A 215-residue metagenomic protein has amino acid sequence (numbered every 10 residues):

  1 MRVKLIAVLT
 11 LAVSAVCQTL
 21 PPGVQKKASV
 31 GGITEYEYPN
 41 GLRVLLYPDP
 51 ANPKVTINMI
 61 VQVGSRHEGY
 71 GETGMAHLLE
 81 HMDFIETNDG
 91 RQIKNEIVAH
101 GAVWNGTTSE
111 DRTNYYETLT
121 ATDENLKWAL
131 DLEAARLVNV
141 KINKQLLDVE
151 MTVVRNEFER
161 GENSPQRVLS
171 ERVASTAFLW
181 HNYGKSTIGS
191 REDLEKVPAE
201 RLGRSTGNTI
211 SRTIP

Functional and structural regions predicted by a protein language model:
R2-V8: Sec-dependent signal peptide recognition, specifically the positively charged N-region followed immediately by
L5, C17-N95, Y116-A121, K127-E133 (+2 more regions): His/Glu-rich zincin catalytic helix
A7, E80-D83, V153, R160: Hydrophobic side chains within alpha-helical segments
T10, V55, D83-E86, N139 (+1 more regions): A ubiquitous, low-specificity "background" feature that marks scattered single residues across proteins without
A12-S14: N-terminal signal peptide c-region/cleavage motif recognized by signal peptidases
E37, L42, Q92-P215: Charge-rich, well-structured scaffold segments of protease-associated domains
